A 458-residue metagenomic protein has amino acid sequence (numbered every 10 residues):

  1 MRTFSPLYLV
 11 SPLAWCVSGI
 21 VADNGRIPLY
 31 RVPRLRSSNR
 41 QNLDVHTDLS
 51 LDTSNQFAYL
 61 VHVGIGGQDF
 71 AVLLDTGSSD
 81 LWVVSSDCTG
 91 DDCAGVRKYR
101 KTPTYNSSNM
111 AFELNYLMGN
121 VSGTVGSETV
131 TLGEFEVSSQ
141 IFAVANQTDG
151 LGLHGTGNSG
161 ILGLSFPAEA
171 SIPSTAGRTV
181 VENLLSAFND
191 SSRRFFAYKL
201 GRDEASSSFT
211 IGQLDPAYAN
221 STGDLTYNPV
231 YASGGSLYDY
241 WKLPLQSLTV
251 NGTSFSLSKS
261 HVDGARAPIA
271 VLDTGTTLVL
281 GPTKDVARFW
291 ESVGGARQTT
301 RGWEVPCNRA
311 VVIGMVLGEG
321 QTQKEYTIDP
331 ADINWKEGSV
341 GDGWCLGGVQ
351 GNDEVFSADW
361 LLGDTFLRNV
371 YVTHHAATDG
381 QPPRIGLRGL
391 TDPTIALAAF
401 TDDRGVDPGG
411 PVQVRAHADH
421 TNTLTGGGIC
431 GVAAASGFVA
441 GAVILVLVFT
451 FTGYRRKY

Functional and structural regions predicted by a protein language model:
R2-A71, G95, P103-T104, T401-R404 (+1 more regions): Disordered propeptide/prodomain
Y8, L73-P103, V279-T300, V305 (+1 more regions): Classical protein tyrosine phosphatase
I20-S54, S138-V262: Aspartyl protease catalytic domain
V21-P33, V316-Y458: Aspartic protease catalytic domain
V45, T53-G155: Signature of the N-terminal lobe/flap region of pepsin-like aspartyl proteases
V63-I65, V72-L74, L81-V83, I161 (+3 more regions): Short hydrophobic beta-strand that contains or immediately precedes a catalytic carboxylate
S79, C88, Q147-D149, P167-E169 (+8 more regions): Conserved beta-strand elements of beta-rich interaction domains across eukaryotes, especially beta-propellers
A219, T226-R388: Soluble mature domains adjacent to a membrane tether on cell-surface and organelle-surface proteins
